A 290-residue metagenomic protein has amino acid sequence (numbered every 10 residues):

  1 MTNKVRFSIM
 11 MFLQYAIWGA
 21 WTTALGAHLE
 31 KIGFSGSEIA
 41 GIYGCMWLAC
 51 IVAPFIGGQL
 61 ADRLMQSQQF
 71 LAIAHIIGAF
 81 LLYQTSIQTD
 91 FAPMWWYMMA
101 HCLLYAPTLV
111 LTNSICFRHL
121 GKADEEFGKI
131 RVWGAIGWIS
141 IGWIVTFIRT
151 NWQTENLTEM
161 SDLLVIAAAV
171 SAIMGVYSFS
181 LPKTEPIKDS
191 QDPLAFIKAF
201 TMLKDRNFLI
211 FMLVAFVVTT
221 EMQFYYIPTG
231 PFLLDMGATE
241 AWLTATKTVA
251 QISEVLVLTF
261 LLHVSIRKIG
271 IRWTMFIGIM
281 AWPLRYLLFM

Functional and structural regions predicted by a protein language model:
M1, L181-V214: Juxtamembrane intracellular "pre-TM" segments in multi-pass secondary transporters
M1-C50, N207-K247: Helix-loop boundary and gating motifs at the non-cytosolic
F12, L81-L82, F91-L111, I115 (+2 more regions): Hydrophobic core of transmembrane alpha-helices in multi-pass small-molecule transporters, especially MFS/SLC-type
L48-F55, G137-I141, A245-I266: Transmembrane alpha-helices of Major Facilitator/SLC transporters
V52-Q66, R149-Q153, V257-G270: Helix-to-loop junctions at the C-terminal end of transmembrane segments in multipass secondary transporters
V52-T89: Conserved MFS/SLC helix-loop-helix module at the cytosolic interface between two early adjacent transmembrane helices
Q69-Y83, W273-L288: Structural signature of the two symmetry-related core transmembrane helices
V145-T146, I166-I187: C-terminal membrane-cytosol helix-exit motif in multi-pass small-molecule transporters
